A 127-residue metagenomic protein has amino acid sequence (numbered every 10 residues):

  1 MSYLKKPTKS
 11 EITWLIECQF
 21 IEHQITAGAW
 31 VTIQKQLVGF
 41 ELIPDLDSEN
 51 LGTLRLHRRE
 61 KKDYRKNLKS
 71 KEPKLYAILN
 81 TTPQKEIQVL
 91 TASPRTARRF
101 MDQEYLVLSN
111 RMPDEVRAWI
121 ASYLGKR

Functional and structural regions predicted by a protein language model:
M1-M112: Terminal targeting/leader modules
L108-R127: Mixed-charge, glycine-accented linear interaction segment located at domain edges/termini
